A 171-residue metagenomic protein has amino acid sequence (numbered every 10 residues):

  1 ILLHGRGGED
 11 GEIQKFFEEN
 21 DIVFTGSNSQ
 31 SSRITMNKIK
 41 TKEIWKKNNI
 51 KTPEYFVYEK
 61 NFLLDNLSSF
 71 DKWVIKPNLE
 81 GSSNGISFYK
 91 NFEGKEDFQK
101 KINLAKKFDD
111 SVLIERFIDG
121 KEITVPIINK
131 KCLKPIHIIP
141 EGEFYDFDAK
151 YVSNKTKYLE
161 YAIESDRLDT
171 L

Functional and structural regions predicted by a protein language model:
I1-E54: Conserved N-proximal alpha/beta basic substrate-recognition cap immediately N-terminal to, or forming the N-lobe
G8-D10, S83, I123: Glycine/Thr-rich phosphate-binding loops of Rossmann-like dinucleotide-binding domains
G26-S27, S82-N84, T156-E160: Short small-residue beta-strand/loop micro-motif enriched in glycine and branched aliphatics
N28, F56-E59, K90, I136-I139 (+1 more regions): Residues at the C-termini of beta-strands that transition into short coil/loop
S32-K121: Active-site nucleotide/adenylate-binding loops and adjacent lid/helix of ATP-dependent enzymes
G94-T170: Phosphate-binding site of ATP-dependent enzymes
